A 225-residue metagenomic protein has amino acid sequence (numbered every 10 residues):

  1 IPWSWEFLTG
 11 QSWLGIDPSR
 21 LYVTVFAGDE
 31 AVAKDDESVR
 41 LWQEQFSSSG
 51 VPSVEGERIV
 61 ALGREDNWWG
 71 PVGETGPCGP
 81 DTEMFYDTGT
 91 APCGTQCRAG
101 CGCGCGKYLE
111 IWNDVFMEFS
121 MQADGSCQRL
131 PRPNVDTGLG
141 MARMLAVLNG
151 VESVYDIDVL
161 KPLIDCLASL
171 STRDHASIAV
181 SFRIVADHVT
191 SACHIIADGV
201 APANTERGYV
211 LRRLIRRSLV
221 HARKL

Functional and structural regions predicted by a protein language model:
I1-L225: Structured aminoacyl-transfer and RNA-binding surfaces used for tRNA recognition/handling in the translation apparatus
